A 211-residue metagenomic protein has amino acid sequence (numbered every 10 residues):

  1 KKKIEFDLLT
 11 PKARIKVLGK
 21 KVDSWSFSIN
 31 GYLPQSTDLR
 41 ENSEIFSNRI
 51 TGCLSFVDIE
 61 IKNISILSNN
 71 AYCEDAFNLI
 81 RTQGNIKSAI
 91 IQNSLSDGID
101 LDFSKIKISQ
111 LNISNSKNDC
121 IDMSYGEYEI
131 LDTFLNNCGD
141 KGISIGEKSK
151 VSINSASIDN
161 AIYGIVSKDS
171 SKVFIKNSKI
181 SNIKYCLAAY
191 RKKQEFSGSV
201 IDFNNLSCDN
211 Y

Functional and structural regions predicted by a protein language model:
K1-Y211: Extracellular beta-rich repeat passengers
